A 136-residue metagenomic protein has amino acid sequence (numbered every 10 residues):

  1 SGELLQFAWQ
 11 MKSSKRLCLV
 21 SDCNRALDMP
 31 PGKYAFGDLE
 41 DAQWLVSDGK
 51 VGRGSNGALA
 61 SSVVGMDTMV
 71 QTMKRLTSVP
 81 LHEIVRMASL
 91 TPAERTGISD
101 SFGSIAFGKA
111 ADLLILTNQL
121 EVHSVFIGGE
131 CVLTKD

Functional and structural regions predicted by a protein language model:
L4, Q10-S21, A26-K109, L113-L116: His/Asp/Glu-enriched, well-ordered alpha-helical/loop segment that forms or immediately abuts the divalent-metal
A60, V132-L133: Short, isolated positions in well-ordered beta-strands
N118-L120: Short, small/polar residue-rich loop motifs at catalytic or cofactor-binding pockets
H123: A short, polar/charged loop-to-alpha-helix boundary motif
